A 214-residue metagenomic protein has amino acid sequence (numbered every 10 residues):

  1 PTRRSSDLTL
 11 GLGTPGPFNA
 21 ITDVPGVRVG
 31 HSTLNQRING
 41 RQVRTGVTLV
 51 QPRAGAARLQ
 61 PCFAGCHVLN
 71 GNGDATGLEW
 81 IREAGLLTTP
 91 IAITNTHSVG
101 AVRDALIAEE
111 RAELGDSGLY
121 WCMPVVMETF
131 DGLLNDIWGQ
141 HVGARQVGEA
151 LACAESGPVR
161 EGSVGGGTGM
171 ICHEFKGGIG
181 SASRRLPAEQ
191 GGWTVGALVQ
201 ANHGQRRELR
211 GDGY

Functional and structural regions predicted by a protein language model:
P1-S5: Short, small-residue-biased leader/transition segments that mark boundaries at the very start of proteins
D7-G11, P17-A20, P25: N-terminal signal-anchor module of multipass membrane proteins
G13-P17, H31, I38, I137: Charge-biased, low-complexity intrinsically disordered regions
T22-R58: N-terminal low-complexity or amphipathic/hydrophobic leaders
V50-L86, E110, G115: Active-site cofactor/substrate anionic-group-binding motifs, chiefly glycine- and Lys/Arg-rich phosphate-binding loops
I81-E149: A glycine-rich phosphate/pyrophosphate-binding beta-strand-loop-alpha-helix module
L119, E128-Y214: Glycine-rich anion/phosphate-binding loop at the beta-strand->alpha-helix junction
